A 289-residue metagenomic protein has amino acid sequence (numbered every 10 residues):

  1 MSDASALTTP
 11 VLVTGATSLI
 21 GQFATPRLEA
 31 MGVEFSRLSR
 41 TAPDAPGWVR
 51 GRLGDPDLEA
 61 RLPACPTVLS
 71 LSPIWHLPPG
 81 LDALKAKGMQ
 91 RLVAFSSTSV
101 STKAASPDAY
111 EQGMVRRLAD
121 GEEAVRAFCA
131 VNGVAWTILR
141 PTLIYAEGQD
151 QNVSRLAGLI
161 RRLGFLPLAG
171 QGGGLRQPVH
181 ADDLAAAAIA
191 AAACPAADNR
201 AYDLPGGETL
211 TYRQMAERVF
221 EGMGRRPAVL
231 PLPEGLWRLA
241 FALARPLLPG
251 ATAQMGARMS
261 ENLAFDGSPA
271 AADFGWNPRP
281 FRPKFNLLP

Functional and structural regions predicted by a protein language model:
T9-M31: N-terminal Rossmann NAD(P)H-binding glycine-rich loop of SDR-like oxidoreductase domains
T14, L38, L71, L92-T98 (+1 more regions): SDR active-site strand-loop-helix element
P43-M89, A94, T98-A109: NAD(P)H-binding glycine-rich loop region in Rossmannoid oxidoreductase-like domains and their noncatalytic homologs
Q112-T137, S154: Active-site Tyr-X1-5-Lys
T137-R155: Flexible, glycine-rich beta-alpha linker
D150-R155, A169-A192, N199-R200: Substrate-positioning beta->alpha
A157-A169: A short C-terminal helix-loop "cap" of Rossmann-like NAD(P)-dependent dehydrogenase/epimerase domains
A190-A251, G267, D273-P289: Mid/C-terminal beta-alpha module of Rossmann-like enzyme folds, strongest in SDR-family dehydrogenases/epimerases
